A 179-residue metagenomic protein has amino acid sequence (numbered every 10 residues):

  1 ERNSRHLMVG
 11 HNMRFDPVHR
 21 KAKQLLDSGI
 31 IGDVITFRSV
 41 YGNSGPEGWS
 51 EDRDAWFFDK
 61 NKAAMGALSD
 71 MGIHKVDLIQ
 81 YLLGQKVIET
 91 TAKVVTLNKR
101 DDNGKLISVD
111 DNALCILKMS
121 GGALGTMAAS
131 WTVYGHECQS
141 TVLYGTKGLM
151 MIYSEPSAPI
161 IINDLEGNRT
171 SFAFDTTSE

Functional and structural regions predicted by a protein language model:
E1, H11, V133: Short beta->alpha connector loops at strand-helix junctions that form conserved, small/polar/Pro-enriched
R2-R5, A123: A short helix->loop->beta-strand "cap" motif at the edges of active sites that frequently abuts
R5-H6, M13-L106: Predominantly a Rossmann-like dinucleotide-binding segment in NAD(P)-dependent oxidoreductases
L7-G10, T126-A128: Short catalytic-loop micro-motif centered on adjacent basic/acidic residues
V9, G66, A173-D175: Charge-dense, low-complexity intrinsically disordered segments
D54, T146-K147, F172-A173: Juxtamembrane/interface motifs at transmembrane-helix termini
D77-D164: Contiguous beta-strand/loop segments that form the cofactor/metal-binding neighborhood of enzyme cores
G122, M151, N168-E179: C-terminal helical cap and adjacent loop that interface with cofactors, partners, or active-site loops
